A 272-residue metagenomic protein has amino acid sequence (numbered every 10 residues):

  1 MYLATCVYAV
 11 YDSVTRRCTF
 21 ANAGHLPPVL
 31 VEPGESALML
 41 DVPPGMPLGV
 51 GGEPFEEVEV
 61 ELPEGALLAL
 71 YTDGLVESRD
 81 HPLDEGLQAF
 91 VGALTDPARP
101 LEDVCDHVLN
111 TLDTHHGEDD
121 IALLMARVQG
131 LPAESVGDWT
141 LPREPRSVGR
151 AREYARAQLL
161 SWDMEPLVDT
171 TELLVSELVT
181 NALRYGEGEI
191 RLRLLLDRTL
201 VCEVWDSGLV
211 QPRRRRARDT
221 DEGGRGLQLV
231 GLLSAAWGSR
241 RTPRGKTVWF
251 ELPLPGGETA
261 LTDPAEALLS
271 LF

Functional and structural regions predicted by a protein language model:
M1-M46, F55, L112: Catalytic core of PPM/PP2C metal-dependent serine/threonine phosphatase domains
Y2-C6, L38-D80, R191-R193: Acidic loop->beta-strand submotif enriched in PP2C/PPM serine/threonine phosphatases
H25, Y71-G74, D120: DG-centered beta-turn motif at the end of beta-strands
P44, L62, A66-L112: Active-site-proximal, acidic helix/loop segment immediately C-terminal to a metal-coordinating Asp/Glu
G52, G149-S176: Conserved short strand/loop->alpha-helix "switch" segment adjacent to the catalytic nucleotide/phosphoryl-transfer site
A66, I121, K246-V248: Glycine-rich GHKL/ HATPase_c ATP-binding element in histidine kinases
D73, S176-E177, N181: Conserved polar catalytic motif of the HATPase_c/GHKL fold
L131, L183-F272: Conserved beta-strand-loop-beta-strand hairpin that lines the nucleotide-binding pocket of ATP/GTP-utilizing enzymes
